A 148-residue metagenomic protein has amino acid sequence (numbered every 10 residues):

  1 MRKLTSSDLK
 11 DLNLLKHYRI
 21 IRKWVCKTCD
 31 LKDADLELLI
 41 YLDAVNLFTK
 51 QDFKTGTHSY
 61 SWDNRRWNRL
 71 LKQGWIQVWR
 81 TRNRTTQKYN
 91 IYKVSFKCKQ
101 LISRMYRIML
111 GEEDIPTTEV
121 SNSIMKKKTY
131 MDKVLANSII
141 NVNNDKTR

Functional and structural regions predicted by a protein language model:
S6-L38: Short alpha-helical segments that sit at the start of domains
T28-K32, T81-R107: Short, cationic-aromatic polyanion-contact patches
C29, Y41-N46: Short helix-capping/hinge SLiMs at alpha-helix to coil transitions
A44-T57: Short acidic, hydrophobic short linear motifs in intrinsically disordered regions
T57-Q73: Short amphipathic alpha-helical interaction segments
L71-R84: A short, conserved structural fragment
F96-Y130: Short, amphipathic alpha-helical interaction segments positioned at domain boundaries
N144-R148: Long, compositionally biased intrinsically disordered regions
